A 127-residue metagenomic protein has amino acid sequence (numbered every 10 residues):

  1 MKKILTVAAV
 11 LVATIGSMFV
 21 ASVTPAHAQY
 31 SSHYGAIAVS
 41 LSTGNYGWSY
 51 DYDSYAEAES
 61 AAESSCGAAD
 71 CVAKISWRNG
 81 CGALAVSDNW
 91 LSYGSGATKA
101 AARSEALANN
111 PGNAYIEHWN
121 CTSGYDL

Functional and structural regions predicted by a protein language model:
K2-L127: Helix-coil modules at protein/domain termini and other flexible surface or pore-lining loops, especially C-terminal
